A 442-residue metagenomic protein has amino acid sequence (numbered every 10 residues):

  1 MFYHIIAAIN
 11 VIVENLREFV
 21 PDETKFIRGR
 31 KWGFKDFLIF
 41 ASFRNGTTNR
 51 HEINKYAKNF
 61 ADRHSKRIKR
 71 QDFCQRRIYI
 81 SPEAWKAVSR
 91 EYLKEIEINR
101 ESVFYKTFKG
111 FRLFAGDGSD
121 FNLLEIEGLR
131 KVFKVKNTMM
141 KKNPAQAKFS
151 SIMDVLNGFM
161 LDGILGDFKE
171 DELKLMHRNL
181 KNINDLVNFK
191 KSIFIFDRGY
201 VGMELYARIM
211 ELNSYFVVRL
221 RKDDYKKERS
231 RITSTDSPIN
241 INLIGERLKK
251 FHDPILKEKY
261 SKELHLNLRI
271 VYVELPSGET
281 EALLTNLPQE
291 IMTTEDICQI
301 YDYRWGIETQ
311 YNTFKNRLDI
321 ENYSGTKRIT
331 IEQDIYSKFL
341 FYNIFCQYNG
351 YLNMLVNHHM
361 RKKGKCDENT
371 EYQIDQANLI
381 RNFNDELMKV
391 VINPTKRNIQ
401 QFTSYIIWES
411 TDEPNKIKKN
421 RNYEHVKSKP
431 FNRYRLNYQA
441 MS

Functional and structural regions predicted by a protein language model:
M1-E52, R63, R67-I68, I80 (+6 more regions): Single, function-defining residue in the core of a domain
N54, K58: Residues within the helices of the helix-turn-helix
N59-Q75: Short, basic interhelical loop/turn and adjoining N-cap of the next helix at nucleic-acid- or acidic-partner-contacting
R100: Glycine/small-residue-rich loop that forms an oxyanion/phosphate-binding "nest" at active or ligand-binding sites
